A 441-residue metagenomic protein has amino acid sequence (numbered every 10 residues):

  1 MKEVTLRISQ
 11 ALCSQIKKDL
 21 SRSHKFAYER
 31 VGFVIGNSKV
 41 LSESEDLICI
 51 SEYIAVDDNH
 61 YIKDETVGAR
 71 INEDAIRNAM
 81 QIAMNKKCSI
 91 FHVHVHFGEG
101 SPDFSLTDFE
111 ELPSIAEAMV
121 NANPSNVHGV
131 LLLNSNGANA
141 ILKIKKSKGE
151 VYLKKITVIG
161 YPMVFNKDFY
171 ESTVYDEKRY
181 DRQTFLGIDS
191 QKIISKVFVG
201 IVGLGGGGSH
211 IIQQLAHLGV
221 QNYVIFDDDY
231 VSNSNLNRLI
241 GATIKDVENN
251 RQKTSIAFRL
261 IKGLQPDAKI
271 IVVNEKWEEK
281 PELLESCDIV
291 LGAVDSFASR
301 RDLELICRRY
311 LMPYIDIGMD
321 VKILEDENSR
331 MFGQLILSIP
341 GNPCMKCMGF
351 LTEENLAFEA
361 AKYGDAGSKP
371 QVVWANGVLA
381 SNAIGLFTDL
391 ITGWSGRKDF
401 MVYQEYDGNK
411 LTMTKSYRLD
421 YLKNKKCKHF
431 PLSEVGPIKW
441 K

Functional and structural regions predicted by a protein language model:
M1-F91, F97-N166: Conserved beta-strand-loop surface patch within small alpha/beta domains used for substrate/adaptor or ligand engagement
N121-A122, N136-K146, G160, F165-E171 (+3 more regions): Glycine-rich phosphate/adenylate-binding loop
S125-H128, A268, Y310-M312: A short helix->loop->beta-strand "cap" motif at the edges of active sites that frequently abuts
T157-F185: Non-catalytic propeptide/linker segments at domain boundaries
G187-S232: Glycine-rich adenosine-cofactor-binding loop
N222-Q265: Glycine-rich phosphate-binding loop and adjoining beta1-alpha1-beta2 segment of Rossmann-like nucleotide-binding folds
N249-I289, V294-R301: A structured beta-alpha segment of the ubiquitous adenosine-cofactor-binding alpha/beta core
